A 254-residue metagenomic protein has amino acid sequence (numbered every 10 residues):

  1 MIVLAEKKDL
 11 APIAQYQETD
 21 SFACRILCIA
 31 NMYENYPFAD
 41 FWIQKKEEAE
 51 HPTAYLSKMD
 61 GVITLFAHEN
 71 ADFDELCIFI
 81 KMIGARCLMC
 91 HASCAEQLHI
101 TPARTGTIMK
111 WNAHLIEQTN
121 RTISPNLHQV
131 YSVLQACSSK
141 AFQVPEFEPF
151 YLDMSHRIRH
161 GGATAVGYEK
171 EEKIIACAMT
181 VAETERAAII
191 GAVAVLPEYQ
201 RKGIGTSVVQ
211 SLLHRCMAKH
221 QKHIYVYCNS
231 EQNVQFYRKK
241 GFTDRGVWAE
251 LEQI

Functional and structural regions predicted by a protein language model:
M1-R25, T105, A113-P149: Short amphipathic alpha-helix that is part of the acyltransferase structural core
I2, S21, L27-K81, A178-G191: Conserved donor-binding loop and adjoining core beta-sheet/short helix segment in diverse acyl/aminoacyl transferases
D40-K46, A165-E169, Y225: Cytosolic beta-strand hydrophobic patch enriched in CBS
S57-M59, F142-A194: A conserved beta-strand-loop-helix scaffold within acyl/acetyltransferase catalytic domains
M59-T119, L251-E252: Acyl-donor-binding surface of acyltransferase catalytic domains
A71-I78, A192-P197, R201-A218, K239: Conserved acetyl-CoA-binding loop-helix of GNAT-fold acetyltransferases
G84-A92, C216-N229: Conserved GNAT acetyl-CoA-binding A-motif
C94-A103, T206, S230-V247: Conserved active-site alpha-helix within GNAT-family acetyltransferase domains
